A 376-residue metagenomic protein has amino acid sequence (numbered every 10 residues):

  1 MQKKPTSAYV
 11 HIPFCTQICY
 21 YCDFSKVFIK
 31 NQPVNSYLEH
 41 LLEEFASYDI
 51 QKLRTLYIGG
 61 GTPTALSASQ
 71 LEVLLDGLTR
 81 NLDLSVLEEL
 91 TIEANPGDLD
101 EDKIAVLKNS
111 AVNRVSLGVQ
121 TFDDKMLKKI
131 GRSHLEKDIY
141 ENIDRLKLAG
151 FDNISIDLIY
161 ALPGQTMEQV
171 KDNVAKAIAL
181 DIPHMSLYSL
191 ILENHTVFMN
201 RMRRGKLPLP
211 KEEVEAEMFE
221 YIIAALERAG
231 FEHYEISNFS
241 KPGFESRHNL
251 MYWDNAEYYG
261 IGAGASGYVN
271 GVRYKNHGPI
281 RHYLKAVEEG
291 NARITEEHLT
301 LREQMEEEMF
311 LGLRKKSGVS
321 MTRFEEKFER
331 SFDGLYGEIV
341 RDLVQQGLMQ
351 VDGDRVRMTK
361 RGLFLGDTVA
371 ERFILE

Functional and structural regions predicted by a protein language model:
K3-P5, K26-Y48, K52-R330: C-terminal scaffold of the Radical SAM
S7, V214, G337-R341: Auxiliary N-terminal substrate/complex-recognition segments of SAM-dependent methyltransferases
V10: Conserved N-terminal Rossmann-fold NAD(P)-binding element of oxidoreductases
P13-K26: Local cysteine-cluster metal-coordination motifs and their immediate loop/turn environment, predominantly Fe-S cluster
R330-V344: Short amphipathic alpha-helical interaction segments
V344-D354: A short, conserved structural fragment
R355-T359: Minor-groove-contacting beta-hairpin "wing" of winged helix-turn-helix DNA-binding domains
R361-E376: Short, amphipathic alpha-helical interaction segments positioned at domain boundaries
